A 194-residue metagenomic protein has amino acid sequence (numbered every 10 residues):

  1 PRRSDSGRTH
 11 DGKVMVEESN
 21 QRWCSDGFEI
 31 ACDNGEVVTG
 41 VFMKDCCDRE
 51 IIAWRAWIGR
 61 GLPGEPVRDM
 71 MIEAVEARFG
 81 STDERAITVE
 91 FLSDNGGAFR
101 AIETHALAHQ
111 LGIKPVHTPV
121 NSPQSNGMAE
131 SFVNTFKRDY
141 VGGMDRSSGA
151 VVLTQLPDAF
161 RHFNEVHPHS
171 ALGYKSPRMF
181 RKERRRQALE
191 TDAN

Functional and structural regions predicted by a protein language model:
P1-R22, P123, S176-Q187: Basic, flexible linker segments flanking DNA-binding modules in nucleic acid-interacting mobile-element proteins
P1-S4, A56, T88-N95, Q110-M128 (+1 more regions): RNase H-like polynucleotidyl transferase catalytic core
S19-A53, R60: An active-site-proximal beta-strand-loop segment
Q21, E50, G64, D69-V75 (+2 more regions): Retroviral integrase
D26, M43, R49, W54 (+10 more regions): Mobile genetic element proteins and their domesticated derivatives, centered on retroelements and DNA transposons
E36, R55-T82: Active-site beta-loop-alpha junctions of metal-dependent nucleic acid enzymes, especially the RNase H-like/DDE
H109-I113, T135-N194: C-terminal domain-tail junction helix/linker
